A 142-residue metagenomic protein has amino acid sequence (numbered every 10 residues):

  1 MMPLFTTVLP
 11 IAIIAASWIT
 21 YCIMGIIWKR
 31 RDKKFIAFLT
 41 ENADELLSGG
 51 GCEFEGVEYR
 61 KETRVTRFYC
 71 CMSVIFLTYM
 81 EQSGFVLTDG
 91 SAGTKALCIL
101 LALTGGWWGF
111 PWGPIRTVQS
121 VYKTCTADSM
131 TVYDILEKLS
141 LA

Functional and structural regions predicted by a protein language model:
M1-A12: Feature marks short, highly hydrophobic, charge-poor N-terminal signal-anchor/signal peptide-like helices that anchor
P10, A15-A142: A composition-biased, non-transmembrane "mature-region" signal
